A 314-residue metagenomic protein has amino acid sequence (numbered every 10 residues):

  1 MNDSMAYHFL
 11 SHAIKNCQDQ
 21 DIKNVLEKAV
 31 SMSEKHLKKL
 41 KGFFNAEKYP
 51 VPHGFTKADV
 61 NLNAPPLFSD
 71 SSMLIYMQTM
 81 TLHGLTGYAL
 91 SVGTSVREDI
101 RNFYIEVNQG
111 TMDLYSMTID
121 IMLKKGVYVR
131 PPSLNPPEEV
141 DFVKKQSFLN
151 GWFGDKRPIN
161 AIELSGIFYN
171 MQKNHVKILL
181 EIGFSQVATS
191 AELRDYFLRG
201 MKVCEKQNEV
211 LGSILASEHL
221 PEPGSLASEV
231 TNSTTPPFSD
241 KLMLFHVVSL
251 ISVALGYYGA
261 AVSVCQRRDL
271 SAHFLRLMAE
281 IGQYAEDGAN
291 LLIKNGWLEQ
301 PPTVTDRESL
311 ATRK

Functional and structural regions predicted by a protein language model:
M1-C17, L67-V96, K156-A188, S239-C265: Alpha-helical bundle segments that constitute or directly flank the non-heme di-iron/ferroxidase center
C17-Q18, L62: Short, exposed beta-strand "edge-strand" segments with a Pro/Gly-rich flavor and a Y/T-containing core
Q20-G54, M112-R130, E192, R199-P223 (+1 more regions): Conserved alpha-helical segments that form or flank metal/cofactor-binding pockets of metalloenzymes
K35-D99: N-terminal entry module detector
P52-M77, V140-G166, S225-V248, A311-K314: Acidic/His metal-coordination segments adjacent to aromatic residues that form catalytic metal sites in metalloenzymes
G84-Q146, K173-S185, L193-Q207, L255-R313: Preference for long, well-ordered alpha-helical segments
V203-L244, V248-G256, A260, D269: Intrinsically disordered, low-complexity segments enriched in Gly and acidic/Ser/Thr residues that form flexible
